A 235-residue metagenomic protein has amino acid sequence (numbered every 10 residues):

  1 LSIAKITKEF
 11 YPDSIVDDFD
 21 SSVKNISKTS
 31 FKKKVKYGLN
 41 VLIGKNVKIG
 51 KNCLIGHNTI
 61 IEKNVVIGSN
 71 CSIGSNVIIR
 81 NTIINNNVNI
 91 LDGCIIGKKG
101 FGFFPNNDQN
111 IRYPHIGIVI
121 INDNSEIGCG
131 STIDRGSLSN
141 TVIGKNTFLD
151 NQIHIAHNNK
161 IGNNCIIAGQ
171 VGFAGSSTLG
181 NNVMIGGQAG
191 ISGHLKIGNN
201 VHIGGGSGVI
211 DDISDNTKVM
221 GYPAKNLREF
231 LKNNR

Functional and structural regions predicted by a protein language model:
L1-D18: Phosphate-bearing ligand-interacting subdomains that bind or position ATP/ADP/UDP/GDP/NAD(P) or nucleotide-linked
N25-I26, S30-N226: Structural signal for interior beta-strand "rungs" in well-ordered beta-sheet cores of soluble enzyme domains
K225, E229-R235: Long, leucine- and charge-enriched amphipathic alpha-helices that form heptad-repeat coiled-coil/leucine-zipper-like
